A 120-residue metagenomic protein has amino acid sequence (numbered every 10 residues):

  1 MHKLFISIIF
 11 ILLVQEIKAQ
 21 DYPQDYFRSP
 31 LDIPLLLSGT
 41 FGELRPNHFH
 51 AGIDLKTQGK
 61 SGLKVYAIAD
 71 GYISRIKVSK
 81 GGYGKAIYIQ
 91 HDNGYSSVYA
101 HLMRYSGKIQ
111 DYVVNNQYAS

Functional and structural regions predicted by a protein language model:
M1-L4, A19: Positively charged n-region of N-terminal signal peptides that target proteins for export
L4-L13: Sec-dependent N-terminal signal peptides
L13-A19: Sec/Tat signal peptide C-region and signal peptidase I cleavage site
A19-S96, M103-S120: Surface-exposed, glycine-biased beta-strand/turn segments
